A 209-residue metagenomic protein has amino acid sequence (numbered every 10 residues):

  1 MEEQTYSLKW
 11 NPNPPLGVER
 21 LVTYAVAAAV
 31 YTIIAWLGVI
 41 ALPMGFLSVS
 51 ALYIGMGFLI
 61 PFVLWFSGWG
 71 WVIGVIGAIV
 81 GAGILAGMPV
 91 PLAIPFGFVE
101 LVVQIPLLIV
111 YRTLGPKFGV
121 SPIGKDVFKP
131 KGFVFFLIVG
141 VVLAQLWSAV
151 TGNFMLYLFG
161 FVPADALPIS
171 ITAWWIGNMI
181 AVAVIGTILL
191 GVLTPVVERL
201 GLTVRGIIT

Functional and structural regions predicted by a protein language model:
M1-G17: Short, Lys/Arg-rich, polar N-terminal cytosolic tail immediately upstream of the first transmembrane signal-anchor
Q4-Y6, Y24, A28-T32, W36-F62 (+1 more regions): Membrane-embedded alpha-helical hairpins and interfacial helices in multi-pass inner-membrane proteins
P12, L16-V30: Non-catalytic interaction surface on structured domains
W71-V72: Nuclease catalytic cores that cleave nucleic-acid phosphodiester bonds, predominantly acidic two-metal-ion
